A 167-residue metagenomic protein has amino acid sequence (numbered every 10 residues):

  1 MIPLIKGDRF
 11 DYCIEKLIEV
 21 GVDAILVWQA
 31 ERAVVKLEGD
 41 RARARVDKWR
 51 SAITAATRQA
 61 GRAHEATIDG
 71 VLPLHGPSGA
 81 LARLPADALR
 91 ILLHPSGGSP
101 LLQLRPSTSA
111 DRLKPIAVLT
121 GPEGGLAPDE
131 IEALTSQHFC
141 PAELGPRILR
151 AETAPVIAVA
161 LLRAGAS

Functional and structural regions predicted by a protein language model:
M1-I91: RNA substrate-binding interface of SAM-dependent RNA methyltransferases
L4, P122, E152-T153: Conserved residues at beta->alpha junctions
I5, S96, P146-R147: Structured loop/turn residues at secondary-structure junctions
K16-V20, P106-D111, A133-S136, V159: Short, solvent-exposed amphipathic alpha-helical segments in soluble enzyme and RNA/protein-processing domains
D69-P73, S96, T153: Short beta->alpha linker loops
L84-I131, F139-E143: Active-site/ligand-binding-proximal alpha/beta "capping" segment
P128-S167: Structured adenosyl-cofactor binding patch, chiefly the S-adenosyl-L-methionine
